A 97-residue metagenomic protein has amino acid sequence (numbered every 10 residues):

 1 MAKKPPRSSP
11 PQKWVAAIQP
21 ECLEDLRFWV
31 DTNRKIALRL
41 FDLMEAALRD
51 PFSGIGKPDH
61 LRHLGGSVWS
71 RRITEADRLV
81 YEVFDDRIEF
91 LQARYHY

Functional and structural regions predicted by a protein language model:
M1-A76, V83-Y97: Basic, Lys/Arg-enriched alpha-helical interface segments
